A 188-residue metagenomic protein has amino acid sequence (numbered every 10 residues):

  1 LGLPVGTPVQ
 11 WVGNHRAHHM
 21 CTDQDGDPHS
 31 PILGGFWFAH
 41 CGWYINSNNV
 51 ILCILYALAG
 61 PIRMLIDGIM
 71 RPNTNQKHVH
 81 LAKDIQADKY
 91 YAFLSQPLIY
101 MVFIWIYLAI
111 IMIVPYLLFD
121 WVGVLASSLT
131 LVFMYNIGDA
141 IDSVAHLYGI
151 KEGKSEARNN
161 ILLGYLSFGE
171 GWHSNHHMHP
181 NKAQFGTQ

Functional and structural regions predicted by a protein language model:
L1-D139, K182-Q188: Non-catalytic, topology-defining segments of multipass membrane proteins
V9-Q24, I141-E152, G164-K182: Histidine-centered catalytic micro-motifs
W43-L52, G153-N160, H177-H179: Juxtamembrane/interfacial segments around transmembrane helices
Y90-I99, S143-N159: Interhelical loop and helix-boundary elements at the membrane-water interface of polytopic inner-membrane proteins
V122, N159-L162: Short alpha-helical transmembrane interface motifs in multi-pass membrane proteins
